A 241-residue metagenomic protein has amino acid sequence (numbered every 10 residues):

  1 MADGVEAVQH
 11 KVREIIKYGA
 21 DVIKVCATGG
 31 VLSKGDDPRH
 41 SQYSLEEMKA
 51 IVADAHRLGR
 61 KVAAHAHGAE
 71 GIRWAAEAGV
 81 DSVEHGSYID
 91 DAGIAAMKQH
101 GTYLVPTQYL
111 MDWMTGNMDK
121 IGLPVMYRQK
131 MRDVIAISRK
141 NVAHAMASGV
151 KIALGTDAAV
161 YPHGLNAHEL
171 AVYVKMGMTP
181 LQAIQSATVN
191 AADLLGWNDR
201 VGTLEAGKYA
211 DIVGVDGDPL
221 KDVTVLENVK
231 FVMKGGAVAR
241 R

Functional and structural regions predicted by a protein language model:
G4-L104, K120, R132-I152, D199: Histidine/acidic residue-rich metal-binding segments in metalloenzymes
R57, K61, G122-Y127, R132-P219: His/Asp/Glu-enriched, well-ordered alpha-helical/loop segment that forms or immediately abuts the divalent-metal
H67, Y109, A159: Catalytic metal-binding/acid-base residues of hydrolase active sites
Y103, T107, M111-Q129: Active-site loop ensemble at the mouth of alpha/beta enzyme cores that anchors a bound cofactor
P219-V225: Short, Lys/Arg- and Gly-enriched loop/turn segments at beta-strand edges
V232: Short aromatic-centered micro-motifs
